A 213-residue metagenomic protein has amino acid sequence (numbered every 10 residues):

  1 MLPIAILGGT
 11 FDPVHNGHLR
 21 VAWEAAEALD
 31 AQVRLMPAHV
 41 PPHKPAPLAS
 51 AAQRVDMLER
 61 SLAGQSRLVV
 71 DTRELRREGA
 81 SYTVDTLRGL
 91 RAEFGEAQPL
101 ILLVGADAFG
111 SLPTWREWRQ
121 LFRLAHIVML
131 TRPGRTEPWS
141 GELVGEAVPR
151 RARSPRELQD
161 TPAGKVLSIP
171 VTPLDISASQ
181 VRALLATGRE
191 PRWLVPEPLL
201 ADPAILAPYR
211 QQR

Functional and structural regions predicted by a protein language model:
M1-R213: Nucleotidyltransferase catalytic core that binds NTPs
